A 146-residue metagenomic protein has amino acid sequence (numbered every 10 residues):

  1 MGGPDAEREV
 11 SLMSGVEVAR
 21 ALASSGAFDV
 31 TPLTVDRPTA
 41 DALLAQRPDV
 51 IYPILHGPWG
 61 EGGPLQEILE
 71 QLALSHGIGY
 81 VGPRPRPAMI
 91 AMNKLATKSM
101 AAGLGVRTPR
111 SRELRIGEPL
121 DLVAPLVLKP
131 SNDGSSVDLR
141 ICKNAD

Functional and structural regions predicted by a protein language model:
M1, L43-A45, A88-D146: Active-site nucleotide/adenylate-binding loops and adjacent lid/helix of ATP-dependent enzymes
M1-R86, A91-M92, A96, G103 (+1 more regions): ATP-binding N-terminal substructure of ATP-dependent carboxylate-amine bond-forming enzymes
